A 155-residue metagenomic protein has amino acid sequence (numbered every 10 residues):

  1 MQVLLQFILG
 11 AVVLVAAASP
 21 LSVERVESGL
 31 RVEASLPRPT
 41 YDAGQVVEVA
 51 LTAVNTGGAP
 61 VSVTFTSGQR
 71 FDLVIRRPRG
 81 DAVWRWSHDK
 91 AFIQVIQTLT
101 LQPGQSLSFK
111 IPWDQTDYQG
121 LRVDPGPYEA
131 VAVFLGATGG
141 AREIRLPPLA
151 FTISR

Functional and structural regions predicted by a protein language model:
Q2-G10: Sec-dependent signal peptide recognition, specifically the positively charged N-region followed immediately by
A16-H88, E129-R155: Primarily secretory-pathway and cell-envelope proteins
V46, S106, P125-P127: Extracellular Ig-like/FN3 beta-sandwich strand-entry sites
D81-A82, S106, R122: Short, solvent-exposed loop/turn motifs
K90-Y118: Intrinsically disordered, low-complexity Pro/Gly/Ser/Thr-rich segments with frequent PxxP/GP/PP motifs and embedded
D117-P127: Short glycine/proline/serine/threonine-rich loop/turn segments at secondary-structure transition edges
